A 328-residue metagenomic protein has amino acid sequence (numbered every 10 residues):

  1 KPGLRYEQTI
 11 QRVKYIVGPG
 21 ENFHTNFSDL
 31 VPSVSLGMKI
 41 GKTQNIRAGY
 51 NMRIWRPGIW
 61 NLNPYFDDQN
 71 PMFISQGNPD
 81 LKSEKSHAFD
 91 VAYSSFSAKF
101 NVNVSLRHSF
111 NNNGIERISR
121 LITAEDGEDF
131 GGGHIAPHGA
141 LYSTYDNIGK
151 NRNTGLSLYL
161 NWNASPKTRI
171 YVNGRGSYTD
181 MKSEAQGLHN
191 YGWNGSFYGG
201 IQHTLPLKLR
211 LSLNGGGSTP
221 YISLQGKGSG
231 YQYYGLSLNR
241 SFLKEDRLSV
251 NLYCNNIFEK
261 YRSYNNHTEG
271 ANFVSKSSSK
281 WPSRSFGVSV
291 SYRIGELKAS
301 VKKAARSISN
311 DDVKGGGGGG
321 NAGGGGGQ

Functional and structural regions predicted by a protein language model:
K1-G20, F27-S33, G37, W162 (+2 more regions): Surface-exposed extracellular loop regions of Gram-negative outer-membrane beta-barrel proteins
Y6, V34-M38, V91-S95, L106 (+5 more regions): Residues on the lipid-exposed face of transmembrane beta-strands in outer-membrane beta-barrel proteins
Y6-R12, Y50-R56, Y65, S95-S97 (+5 more regions): Transmembrane beta-strands of outer-membrane beta-barrel pores
I10, K42-H87, H108-H138, N255-A271: Surface-exposed extracellular loop regions of Gram-negative outer-membrane beta-barrel proteins, predominantly
G20-S28, D67-Q69, P79-K85, D146-R152 (+3 more regions): Replace "Gram-negative outer membrane beta-barrel proteins" with "bacterial and organellar outer membrane beta-barrel
T43-I46, K99-V102, P166-I170, L207-L213 (+3 more regions): Repeated loop/turn-to-beta-strand initiation elements of outer-membrane beta-barrel proteins
Q76-N78, K82, S97, N101-N173 (+1 more regions): Outer membrane beta-barrel strand-and-loop segments of large Gram-negative receptors, especially TonB-dependent
F242-Q328: C-terminal beta-signal and adjacent terminal beta-strands/loops of Gram-negative outer-membrane beta-barrel proteins
